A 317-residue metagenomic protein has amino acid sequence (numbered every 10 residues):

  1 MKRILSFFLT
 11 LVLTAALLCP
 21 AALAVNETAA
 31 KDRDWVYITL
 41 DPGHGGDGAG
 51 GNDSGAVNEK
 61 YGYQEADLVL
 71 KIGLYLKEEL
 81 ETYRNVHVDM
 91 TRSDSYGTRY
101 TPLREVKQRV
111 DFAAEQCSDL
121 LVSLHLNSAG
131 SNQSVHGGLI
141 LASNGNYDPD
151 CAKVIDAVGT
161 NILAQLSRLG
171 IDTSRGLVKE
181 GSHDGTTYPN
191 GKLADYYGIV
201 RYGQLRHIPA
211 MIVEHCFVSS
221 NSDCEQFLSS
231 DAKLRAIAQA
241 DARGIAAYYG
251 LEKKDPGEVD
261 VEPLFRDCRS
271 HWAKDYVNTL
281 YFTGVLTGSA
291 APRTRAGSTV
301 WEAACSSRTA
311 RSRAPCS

Functional and structural regions predicted by a protein language model:
R3-A24: Sec-dependent N-terminal signal peptides of Gram-positive bacterial secreted proteins and lipoproteins
T14, D41, L141, E214 (+3 more regions): Residue-level detector of conserved, well-ordered beta-strand and adjacent loop positions that form binding/recognition
A24-I38, K60-Y63, D67-V259: Active-site-proximal helix/loop segments of hydrolytic enzymes
W35-G62: Short glycine-rich His-centered loop
D47-N52, N221-S222, T287-S289: Short, solvent-exposed loop/turn elements at domain surfaces
V259-C316: Extracytoplasmic Gram-positive cell-surface binding/anchoring modules and repeats
